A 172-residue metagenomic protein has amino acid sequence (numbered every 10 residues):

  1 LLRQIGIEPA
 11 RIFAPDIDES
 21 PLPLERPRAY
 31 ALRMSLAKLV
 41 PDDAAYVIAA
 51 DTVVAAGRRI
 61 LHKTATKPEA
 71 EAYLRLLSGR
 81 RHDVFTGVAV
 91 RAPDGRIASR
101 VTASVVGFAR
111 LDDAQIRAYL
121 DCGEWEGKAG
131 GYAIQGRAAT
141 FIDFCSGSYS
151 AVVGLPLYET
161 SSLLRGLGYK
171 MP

Functional and structural regions predicted by a protein language model:
L1-F13, G166, K170: N-terminal G-site helix/loop of the GST-like fold
A14-E19: Short, acidic/turn-prone active-site loops that include or flank metal/cofactor- and phosphate-binding residues
P23-P172: Anionic-ligand binding patches
